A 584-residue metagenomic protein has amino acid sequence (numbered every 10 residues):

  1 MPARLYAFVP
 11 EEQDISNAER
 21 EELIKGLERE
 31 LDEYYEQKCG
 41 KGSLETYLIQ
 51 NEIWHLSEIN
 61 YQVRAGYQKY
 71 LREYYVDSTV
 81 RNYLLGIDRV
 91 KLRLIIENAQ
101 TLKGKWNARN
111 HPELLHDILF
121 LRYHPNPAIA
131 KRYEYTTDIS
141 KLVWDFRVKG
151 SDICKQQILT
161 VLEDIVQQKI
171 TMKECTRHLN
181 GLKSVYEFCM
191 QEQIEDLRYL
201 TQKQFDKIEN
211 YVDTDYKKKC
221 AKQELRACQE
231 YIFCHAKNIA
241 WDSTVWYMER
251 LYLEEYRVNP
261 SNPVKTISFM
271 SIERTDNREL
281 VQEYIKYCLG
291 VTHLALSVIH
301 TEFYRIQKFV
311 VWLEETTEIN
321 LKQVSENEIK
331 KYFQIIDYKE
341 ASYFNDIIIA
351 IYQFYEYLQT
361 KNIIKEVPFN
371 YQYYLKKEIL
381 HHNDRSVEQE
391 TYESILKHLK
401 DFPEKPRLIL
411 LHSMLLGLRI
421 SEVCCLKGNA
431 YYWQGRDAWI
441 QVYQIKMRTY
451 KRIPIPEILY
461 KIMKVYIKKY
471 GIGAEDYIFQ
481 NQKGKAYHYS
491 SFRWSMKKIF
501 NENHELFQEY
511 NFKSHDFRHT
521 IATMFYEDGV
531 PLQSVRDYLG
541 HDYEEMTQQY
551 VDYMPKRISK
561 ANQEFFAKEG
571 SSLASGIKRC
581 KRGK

Functional and structural regions predicted by a protein language model:
K25-I129, S140-V143, I158-M248, E283-V298 (+1 more regions): N-terminal core-binding DNA-recognition domain of tyrosine recombinases/integrases
E390-I420, R518: Basic, Lys/Arg- and aromatic-enriched nucleic-acid-binding interface segment
L426-K461: Conserved tyrosine-mediated DNA breakage-rejoining catalytic core shared by Y-recombinases
Y431-G435, Y510, V530-V551, K578: Short, polar N-cap/turn motifs at the start of nucleic acid-interacting alpha helices
Q444-R448, L539-G570: Catalytic-site neighborhood detector that most strongly recognizes the C-terminal catalytic loop/helix of tyrosine
P456-E509: Active-site/catalytic core of tyrosine-dependent DNA strand-transfer enzymes
I467, K483, E564-K584: C-terminal secondary-structure termini that scaffold catalytic or DNA-interacting sites
R493-Q533, D537: Short, basic (Lys/Arg/His-rich) helix/loop patches that form interaction surfaces in the mid-to-C-terminal regions
